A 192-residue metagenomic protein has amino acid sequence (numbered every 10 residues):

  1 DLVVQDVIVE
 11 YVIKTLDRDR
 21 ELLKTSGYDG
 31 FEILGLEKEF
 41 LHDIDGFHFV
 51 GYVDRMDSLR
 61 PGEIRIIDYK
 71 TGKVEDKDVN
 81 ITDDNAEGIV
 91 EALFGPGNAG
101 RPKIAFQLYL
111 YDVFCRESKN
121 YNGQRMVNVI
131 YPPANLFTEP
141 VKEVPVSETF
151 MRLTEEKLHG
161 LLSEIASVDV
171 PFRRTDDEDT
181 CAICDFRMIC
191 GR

Functional and structural regions predicted by a protein language model:
D1-R192: RecB-family 4Fe-4S metal-dependent nuclease core
